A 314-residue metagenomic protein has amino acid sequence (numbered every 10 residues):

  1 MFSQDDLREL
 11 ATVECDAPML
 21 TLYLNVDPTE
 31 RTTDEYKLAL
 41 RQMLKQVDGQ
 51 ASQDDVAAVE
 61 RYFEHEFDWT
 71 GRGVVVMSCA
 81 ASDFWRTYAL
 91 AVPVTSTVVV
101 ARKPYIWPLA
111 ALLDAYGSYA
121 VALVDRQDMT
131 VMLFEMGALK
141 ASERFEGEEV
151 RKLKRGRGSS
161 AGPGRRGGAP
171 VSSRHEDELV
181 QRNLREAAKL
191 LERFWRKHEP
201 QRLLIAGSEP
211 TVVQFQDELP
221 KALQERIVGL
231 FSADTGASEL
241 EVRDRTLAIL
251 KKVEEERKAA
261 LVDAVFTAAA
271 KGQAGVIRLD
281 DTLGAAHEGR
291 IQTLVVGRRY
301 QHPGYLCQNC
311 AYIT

Functional and structural regions predicted by a protein language model:
M1-T314: Terminal alpha-helical anchor/extension segments at protein ends
